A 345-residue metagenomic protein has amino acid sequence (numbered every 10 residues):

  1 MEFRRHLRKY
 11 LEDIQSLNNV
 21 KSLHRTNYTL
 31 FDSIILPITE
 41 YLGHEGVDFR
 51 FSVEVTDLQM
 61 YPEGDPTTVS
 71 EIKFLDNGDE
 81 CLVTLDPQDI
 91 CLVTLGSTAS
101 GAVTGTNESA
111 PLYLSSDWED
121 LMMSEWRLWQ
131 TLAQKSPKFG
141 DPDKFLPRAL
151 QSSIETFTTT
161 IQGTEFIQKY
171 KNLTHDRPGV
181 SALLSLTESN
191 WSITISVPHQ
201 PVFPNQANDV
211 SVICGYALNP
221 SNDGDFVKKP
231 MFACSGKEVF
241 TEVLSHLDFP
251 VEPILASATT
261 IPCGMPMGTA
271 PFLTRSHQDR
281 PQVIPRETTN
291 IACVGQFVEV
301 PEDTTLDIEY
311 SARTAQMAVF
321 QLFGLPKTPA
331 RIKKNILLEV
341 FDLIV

Functional and structural regions predicted by a protein language model:
M1-P87: Active-site/ligand-binding neighborhood in enzyme catalytic cores
M1-R4, Q321, I332-N335: Membrane-interfacial terminal anchoring regions of lipid-handling membrane enzymes
R8-T26, T84, Q88-R313, F320-R331: C-terminal segments that line or cap access tunnels to active or ligand-binding sites in enzymes and enzyme-associated
F31, I35, I308, A312-A315: Short alpha-helical patches at coil-to-helix transitions and adjacent helical residues in well-structured domains
L36-P37, Y41-L42, V239, V243 (+1 more regions): PAPS/PAP-binding and catalytic site of the sulfotransferase fold
F51, K327-L337: Short, glycine/acidic-rich hinge or "gate" loops at secondary-structure transitions that mediate conformational
D57-Q59, E63, E299-P301, V340: Residues in flexible loops and secondary-structure boundaries
L337-V345: Acidic, Ser/Thr-rich low-complexity intrinsically disordered segments
